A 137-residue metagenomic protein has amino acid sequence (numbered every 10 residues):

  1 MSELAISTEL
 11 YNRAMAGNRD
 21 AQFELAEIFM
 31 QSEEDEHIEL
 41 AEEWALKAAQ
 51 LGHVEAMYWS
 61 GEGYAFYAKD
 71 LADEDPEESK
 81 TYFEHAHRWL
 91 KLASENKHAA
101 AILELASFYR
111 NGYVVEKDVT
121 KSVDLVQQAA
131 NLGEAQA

Functional and structural regions predicted by a protein language model:
S2-T8, D35-W44, D70-W89, E116-L125: Structural signature of tandem alpha-helical TPR/SEL1-like repeats, specifically the intra-repeat loop/turn
S7, Y11, R19-F23, Y58 (+1 more regions): Alpha-helical tetratricopeptide repeat
Y11-R13, K47-A48, L92-A93, Q128-A129: Canonical positions in the second alpha-helix
G17-N18, Q31-S32, L51-V54, Y67 (+3 more regions): Short helix-capping/linker turns of helical repeat alpha-solenoids
E24-Q31, W59-D73, E104-N111: Hydrophobic face of amphipathic alpha-helices that form TPR/SEL1-like repeat modules and related alpha-solenoid
A26, M30, E43, A49 (+4 more regions): Residue-level detection of beta-strand scaffold positions
E104, Y109-R110, E116-Q127, L132-A137: Ankyrin-repeat and related helical/solenoid repeat scaffolds used for protein-protein interactions
